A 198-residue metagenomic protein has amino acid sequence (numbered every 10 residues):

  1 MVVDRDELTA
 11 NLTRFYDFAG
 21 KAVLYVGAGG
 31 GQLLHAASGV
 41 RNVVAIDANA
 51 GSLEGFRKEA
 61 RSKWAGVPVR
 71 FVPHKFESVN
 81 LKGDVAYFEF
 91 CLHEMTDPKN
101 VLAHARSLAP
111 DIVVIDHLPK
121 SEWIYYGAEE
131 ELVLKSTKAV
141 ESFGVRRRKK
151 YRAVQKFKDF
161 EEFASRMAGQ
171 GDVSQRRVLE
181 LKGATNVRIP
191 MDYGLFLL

Functional and structural regions predicted by a protein language model:
V2-K21, Q32: Conserved alpha-helix/loop element of class I SAM-dependent methyltransferases that forms part of the SAM/SAH-binding
K21, D84, P110: Conserved acidic residues
L24, G29-S78: Class I SAM-dependent methyltransferase SAM/SAH-binding core
E77-A86: A short acidic, Gly/Pro-enriched loop at the edge of an enzyme's catalytic core that lines a small-molecule cofactor
V85-P98: A short SAM/SAH-binding and catalytic strip from SAM-dependent methyltransferases
K99-I112: A short glycine-rich, Lys/Arg-flanked "PGG" loop and its adjoining helix->strand segment in the class I
V113-V140: Conserved class I S-adenosyl-L-methionine
L134-K135, A139-L198: Conserved Class I S-adenosyl-L-methionine
